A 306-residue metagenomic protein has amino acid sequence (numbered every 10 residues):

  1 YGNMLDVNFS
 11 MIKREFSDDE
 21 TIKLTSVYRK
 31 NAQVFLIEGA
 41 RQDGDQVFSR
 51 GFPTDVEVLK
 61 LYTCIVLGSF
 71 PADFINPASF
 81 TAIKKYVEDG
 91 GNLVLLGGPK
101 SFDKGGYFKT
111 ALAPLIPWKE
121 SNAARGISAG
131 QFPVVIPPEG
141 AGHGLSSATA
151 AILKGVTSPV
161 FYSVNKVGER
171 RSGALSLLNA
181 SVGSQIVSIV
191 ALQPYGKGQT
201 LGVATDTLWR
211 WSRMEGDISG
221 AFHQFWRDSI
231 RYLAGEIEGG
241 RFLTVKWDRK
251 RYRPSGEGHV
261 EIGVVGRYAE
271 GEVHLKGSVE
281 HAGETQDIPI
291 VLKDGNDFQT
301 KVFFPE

Functional and structural regions predicted by a protein language model:
Y1-E306: N-linked glycosylation sequons
